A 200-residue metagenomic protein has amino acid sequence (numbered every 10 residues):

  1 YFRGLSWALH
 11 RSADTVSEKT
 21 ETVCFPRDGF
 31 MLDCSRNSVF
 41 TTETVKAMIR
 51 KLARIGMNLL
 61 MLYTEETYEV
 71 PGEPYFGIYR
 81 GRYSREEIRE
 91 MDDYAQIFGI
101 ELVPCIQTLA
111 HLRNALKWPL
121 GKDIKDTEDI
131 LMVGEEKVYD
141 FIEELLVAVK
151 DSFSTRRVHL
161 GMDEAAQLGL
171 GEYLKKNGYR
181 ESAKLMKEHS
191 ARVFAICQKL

Functional and structural regions predicted by a protein language model:
Y1-K199: Feature activates predominantly on carbohydrate-active enzymes
